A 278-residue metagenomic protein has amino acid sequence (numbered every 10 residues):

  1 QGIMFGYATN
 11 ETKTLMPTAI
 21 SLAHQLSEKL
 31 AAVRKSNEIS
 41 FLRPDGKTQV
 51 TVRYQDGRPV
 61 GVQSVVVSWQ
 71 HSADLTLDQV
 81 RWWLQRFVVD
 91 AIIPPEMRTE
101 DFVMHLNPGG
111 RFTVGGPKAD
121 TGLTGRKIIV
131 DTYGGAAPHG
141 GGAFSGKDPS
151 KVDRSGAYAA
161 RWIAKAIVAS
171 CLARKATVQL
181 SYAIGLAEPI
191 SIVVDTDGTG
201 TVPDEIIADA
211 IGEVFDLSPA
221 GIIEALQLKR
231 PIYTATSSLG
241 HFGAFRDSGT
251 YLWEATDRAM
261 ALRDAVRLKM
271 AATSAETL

Functional and structural regions predicted by a protein language model:
Q1-I3, V114, G135-A143, L180-V194: Short, surface-exposed loop/turn segments at secondary-structure boundaries that line and modulate
Q1-T113, G243-D247, L252, T256-R263 (+1 more regions): Glycine-rich, mobile lid/loop segments that gate access to catalytic sites or pores
S27-S36, Q85, V89-P94, K165-A173 (+3 more regions): Generic secondary-structure signature for well-ordered alpha-helical cores
K29, D74-C171: Glycine-rich anion/phosphate-binding loop at the beta-strand->alpha-helix junction
D45-G46, G61-S64, E100-D101, G125-K127 (+2 more regions): Short coil/turn connectors at secondary-structure junctions
V52, W69, T132, T196-G198: Flexible glycine-/small-residue-rich
K175, Y182-L278: Internal helix-turn-beta structural module
